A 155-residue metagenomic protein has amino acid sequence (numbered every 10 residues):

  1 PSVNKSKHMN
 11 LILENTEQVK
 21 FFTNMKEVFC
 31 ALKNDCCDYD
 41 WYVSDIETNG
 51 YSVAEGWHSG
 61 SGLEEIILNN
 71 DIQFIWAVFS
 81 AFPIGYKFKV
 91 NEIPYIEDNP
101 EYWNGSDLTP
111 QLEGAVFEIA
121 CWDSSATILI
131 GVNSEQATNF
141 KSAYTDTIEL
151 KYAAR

Functional and structural regions predicted by a protein language model:
P1-H8: Short, Lys/Arg-enriched N-terminal segments with co-localized hydrophobic residues within the first ~10-30 amino acids
N10-I12, D40-Y42, W76-S80, E118-A120 (+1 more regions): Ordered hydrophobic segments in well-structured contexts
I12, T16-L68: N-terminal interaction modules that seed assembly of large macromolecular complexes
T16, S44-T48, F82-P83, C121-W122 (+1 more regions): Short, flexible beta-strand-to-coil junctions
K26-K33, E64, W76, S80 (+1 more regions): Generic detector of well-ordered alpha-helical segments enriched in charged/polar residues, highlighting helical
C37-W41, K87, I148-Y152: Residue-level signal for secondary-structure boundary elements
E47-A120: Surface-exposed, low-hydrophobicity interaction/linker segments
L108-R155: Acidic, proline/glycine-rich low-complexity IDRs
